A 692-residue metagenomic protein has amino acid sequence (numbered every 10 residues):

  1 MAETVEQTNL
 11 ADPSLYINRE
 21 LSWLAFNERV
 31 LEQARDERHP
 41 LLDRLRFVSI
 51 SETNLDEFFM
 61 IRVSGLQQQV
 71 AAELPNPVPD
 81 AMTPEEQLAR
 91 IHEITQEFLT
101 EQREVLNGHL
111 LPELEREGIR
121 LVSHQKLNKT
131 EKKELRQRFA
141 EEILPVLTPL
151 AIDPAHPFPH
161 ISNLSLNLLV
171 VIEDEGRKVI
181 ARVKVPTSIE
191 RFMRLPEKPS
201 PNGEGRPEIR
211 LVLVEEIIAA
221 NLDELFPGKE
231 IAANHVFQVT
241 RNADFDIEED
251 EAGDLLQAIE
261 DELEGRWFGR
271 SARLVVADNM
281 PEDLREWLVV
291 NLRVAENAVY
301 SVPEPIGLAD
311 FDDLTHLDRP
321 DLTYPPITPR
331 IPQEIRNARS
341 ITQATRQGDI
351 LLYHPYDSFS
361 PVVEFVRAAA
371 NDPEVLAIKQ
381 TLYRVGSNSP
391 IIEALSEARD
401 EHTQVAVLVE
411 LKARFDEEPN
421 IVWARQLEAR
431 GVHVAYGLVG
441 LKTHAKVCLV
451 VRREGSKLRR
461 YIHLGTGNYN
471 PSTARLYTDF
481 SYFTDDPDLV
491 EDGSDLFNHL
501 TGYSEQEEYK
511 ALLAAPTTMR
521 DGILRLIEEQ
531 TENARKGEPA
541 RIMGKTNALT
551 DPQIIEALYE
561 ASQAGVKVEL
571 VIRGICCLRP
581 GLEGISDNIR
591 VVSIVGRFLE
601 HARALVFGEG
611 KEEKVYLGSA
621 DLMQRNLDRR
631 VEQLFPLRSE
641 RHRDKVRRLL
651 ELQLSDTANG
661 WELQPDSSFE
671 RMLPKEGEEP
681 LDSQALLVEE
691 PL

Functional and structural regions predicted by a protein language model:
M1-I542, E560-A564, C576-E600, A604-L692: N-terminal localization/anchoring segments of enzymes in phospholipid and broader phosphate metabolism
N547: Cofactor-pocket helix-loop regions in the catalytic cores of large enzyme subunits
K567-V571: Hydrophobic alpha/beta core scaffold segments
